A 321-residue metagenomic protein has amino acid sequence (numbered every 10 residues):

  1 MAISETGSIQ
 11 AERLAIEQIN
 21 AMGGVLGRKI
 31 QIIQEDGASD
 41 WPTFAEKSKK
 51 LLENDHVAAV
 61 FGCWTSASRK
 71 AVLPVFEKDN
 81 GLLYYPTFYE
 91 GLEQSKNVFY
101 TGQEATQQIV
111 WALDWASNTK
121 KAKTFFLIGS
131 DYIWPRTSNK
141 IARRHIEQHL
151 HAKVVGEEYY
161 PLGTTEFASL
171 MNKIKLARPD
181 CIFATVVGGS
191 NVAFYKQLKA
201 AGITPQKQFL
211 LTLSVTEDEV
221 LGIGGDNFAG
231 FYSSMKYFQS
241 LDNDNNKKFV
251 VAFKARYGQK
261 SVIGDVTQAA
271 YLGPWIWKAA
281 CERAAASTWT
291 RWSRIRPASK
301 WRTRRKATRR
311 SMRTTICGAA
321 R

Functional and structural regions predicted by a protein language model:
M1-R321: Extracytosolic ligand-binding ectodomains
